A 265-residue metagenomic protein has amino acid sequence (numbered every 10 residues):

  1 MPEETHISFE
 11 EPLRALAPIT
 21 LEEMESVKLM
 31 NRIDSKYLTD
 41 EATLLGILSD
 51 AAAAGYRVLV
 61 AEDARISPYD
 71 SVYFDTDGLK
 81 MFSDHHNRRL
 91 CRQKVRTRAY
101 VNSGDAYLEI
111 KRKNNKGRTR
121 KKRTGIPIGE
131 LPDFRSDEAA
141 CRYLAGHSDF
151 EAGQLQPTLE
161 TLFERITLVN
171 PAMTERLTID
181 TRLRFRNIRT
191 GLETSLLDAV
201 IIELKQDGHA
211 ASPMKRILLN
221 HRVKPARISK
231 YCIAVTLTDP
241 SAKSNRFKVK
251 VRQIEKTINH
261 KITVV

Functional and structural regions predicted by a protein language model:
M1-V265: Phosphate-end processing signature that detects enzymes handling 5′-triphosphorylated RNA and polyphosphate
